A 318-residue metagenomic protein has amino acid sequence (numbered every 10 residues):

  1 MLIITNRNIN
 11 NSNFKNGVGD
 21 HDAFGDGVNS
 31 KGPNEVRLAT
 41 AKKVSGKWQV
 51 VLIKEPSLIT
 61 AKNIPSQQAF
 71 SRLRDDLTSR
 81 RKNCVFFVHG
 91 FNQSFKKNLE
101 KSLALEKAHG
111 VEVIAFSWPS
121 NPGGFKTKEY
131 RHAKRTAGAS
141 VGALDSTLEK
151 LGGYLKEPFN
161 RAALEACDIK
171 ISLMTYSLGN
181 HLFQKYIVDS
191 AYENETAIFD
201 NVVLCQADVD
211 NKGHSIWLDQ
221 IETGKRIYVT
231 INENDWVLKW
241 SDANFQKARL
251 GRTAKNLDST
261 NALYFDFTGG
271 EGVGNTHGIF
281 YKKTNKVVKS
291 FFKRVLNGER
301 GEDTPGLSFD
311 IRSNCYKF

Functional and structural regions predicted by a protein language model:
M1-K62, R72-S79, L99, L103-I169 (+2 more regions): Lipolytic serine-hydrolase domain surface
N83: Alpha/beta-hydrolase fold active-site loops
F86-G90, Y176-S177: The conserved beta1-alpha1 loop
G90-F91, W118: Beta-hairpin (beta-strand-turn-beta-strand) motif
N92-N98: Short substrate-entry loop that stabilizes the transition state in hydrolases
Q93, N180, V209: Active-site micro-motifs of SAM-dependent methyltransferase domains
L144, T175-G179, F183: Gly/Ala-rich beta-loop-alpha elbow adjacent to hydrolase catalytic centers
S172: Short SAM/SAH-binding signature in class I
